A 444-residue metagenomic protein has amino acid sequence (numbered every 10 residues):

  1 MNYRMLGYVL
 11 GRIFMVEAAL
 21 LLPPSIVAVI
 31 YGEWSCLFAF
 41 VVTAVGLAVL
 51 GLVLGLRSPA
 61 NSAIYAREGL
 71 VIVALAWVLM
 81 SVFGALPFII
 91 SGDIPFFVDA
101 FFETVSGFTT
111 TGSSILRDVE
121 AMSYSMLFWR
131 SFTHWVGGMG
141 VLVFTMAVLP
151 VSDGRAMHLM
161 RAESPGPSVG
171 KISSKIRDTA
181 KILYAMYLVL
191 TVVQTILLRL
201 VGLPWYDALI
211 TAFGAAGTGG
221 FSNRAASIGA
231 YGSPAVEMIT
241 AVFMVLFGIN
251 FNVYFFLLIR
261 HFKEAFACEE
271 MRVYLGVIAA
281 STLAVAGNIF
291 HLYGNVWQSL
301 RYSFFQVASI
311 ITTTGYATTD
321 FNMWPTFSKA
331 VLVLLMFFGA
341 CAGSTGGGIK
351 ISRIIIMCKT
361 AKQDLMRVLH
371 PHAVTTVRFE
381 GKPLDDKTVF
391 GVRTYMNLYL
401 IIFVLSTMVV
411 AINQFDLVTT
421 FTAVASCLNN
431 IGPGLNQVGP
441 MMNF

Functional and structural regions predicted by a protein language model:
M1-F444: Membrane-proximal intracellular helices of multi-pass ion channels
